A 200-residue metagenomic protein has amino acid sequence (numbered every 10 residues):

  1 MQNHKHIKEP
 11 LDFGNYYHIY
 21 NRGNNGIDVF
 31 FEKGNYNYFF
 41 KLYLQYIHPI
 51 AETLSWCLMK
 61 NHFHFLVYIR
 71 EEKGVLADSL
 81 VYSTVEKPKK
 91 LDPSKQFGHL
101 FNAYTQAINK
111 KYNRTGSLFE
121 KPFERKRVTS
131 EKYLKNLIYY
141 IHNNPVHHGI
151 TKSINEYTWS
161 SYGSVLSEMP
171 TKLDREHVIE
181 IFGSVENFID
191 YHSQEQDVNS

Functional and structural regions predicted by a protein language model:
M1-K60, Y68-S200: Short Pro-Cys-Gly-centered "Cys-loop" motif that presents a nucleophilic cysteine in a tight turn
